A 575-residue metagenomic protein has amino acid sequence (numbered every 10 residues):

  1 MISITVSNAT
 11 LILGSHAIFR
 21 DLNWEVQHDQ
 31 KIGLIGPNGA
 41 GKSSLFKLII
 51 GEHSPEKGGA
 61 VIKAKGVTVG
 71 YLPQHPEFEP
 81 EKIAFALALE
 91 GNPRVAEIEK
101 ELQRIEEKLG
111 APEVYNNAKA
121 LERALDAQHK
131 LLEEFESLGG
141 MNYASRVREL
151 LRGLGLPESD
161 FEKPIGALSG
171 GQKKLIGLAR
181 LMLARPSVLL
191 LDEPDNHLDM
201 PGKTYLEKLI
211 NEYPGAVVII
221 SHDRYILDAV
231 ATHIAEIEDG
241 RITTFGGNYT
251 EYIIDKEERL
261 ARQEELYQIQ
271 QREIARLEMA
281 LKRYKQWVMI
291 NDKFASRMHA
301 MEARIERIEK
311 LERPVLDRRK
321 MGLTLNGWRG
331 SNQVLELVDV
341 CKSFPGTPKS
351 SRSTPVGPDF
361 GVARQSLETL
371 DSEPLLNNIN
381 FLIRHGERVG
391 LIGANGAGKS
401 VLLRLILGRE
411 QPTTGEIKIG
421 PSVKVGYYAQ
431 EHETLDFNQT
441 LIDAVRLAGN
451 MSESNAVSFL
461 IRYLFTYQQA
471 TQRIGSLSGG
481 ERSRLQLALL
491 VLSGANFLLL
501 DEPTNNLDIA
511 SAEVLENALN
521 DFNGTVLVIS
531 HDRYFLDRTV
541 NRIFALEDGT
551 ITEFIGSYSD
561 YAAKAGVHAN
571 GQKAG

Functional and structural regions predicted by a protein language model:
M1-Q268, R319-R352, V356, F360-G575: ABC ATP-binding cassette signature C-motif
I105, P112, L138, S145 (+5 more regions): Hydrophobic stripe of amphipathic alpha-helices that form coiled-coil interfaces
K256-Y284, N291-F294, M298-I308, E312: Intracellular alpha-helical coupling/juxtamembrane segments of multi-pass membrane proteins
